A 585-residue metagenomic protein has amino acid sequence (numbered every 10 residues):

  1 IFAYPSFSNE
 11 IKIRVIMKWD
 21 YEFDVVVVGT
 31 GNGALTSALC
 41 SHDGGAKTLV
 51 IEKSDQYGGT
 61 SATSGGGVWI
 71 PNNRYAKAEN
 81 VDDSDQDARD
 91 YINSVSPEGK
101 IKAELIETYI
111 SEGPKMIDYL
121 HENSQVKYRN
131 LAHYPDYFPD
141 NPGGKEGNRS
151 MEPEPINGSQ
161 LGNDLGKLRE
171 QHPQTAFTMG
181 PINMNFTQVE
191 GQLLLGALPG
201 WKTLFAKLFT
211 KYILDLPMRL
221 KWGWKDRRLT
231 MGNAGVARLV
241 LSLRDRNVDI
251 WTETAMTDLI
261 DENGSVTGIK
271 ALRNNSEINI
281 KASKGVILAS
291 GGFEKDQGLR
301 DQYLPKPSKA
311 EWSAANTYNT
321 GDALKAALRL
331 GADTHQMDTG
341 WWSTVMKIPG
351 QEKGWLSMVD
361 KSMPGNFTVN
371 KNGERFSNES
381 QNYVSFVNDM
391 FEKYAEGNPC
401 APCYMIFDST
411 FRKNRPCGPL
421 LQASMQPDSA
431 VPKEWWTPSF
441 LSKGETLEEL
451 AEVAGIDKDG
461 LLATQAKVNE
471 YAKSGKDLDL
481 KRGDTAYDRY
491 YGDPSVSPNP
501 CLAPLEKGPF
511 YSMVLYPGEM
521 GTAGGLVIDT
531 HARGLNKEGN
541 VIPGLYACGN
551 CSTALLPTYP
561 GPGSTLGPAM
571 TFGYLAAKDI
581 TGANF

Functional and structural regions predicted by a protein language model:
P5-V25, D43, A237, L555 (+1 more regions): Extreme N-terminal leader/targeting segments of oxidoreductases
V25-V50: N-terminal Rossmann-like FAD-binding beta1-loop-alpha1 element of flavoenzymes
L39, I278-S283, P416-A423, M520-F585: C-terminal structured subdomain/cap of oxidoreductase catalytic cores
K53-D249, T368, R375, Q381 (+4 more regions): Conserved N-terminal/central alpha/beta ligand/cofactor-binding core
E154-L204, L324-A326, D333-I456: An anion/pyrophosphate-binding glycine-rich loop and adjacent beta-alpha core in soluble alpha-beta enzymes
D226-N233, D245, R273-G350, L566 (+2 more regions): Glycine-rich loop(s) and the adjacent beta-strand/alpha-helix scaffold that form part
E253-T257: Conserved SAM/SAH-binding loop
D258, S265, G460-L555, Y559: A glycine-rich dinucleotide-binding beta-alpha-beta segment and adjacent secondary-structure elements that constitute
